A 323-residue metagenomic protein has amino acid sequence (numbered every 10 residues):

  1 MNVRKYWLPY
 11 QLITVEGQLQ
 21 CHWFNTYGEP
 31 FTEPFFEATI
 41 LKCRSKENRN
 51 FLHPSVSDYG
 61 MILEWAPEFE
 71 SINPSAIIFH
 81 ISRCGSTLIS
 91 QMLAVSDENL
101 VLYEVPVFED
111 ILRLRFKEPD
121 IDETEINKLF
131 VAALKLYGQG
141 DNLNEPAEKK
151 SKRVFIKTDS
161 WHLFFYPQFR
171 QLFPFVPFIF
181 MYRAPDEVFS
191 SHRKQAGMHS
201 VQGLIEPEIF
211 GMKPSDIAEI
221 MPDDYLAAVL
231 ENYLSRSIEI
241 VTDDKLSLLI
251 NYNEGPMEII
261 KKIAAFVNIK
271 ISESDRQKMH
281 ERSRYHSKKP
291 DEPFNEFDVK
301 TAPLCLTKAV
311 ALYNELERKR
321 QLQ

Functional and structural regions predicted by a protein language model:
M1-P67, A218-L226, L230-Q323: PAPS-dependent sulfotransferases, especially Golgi type II membrane carbohydrate sulfotransferases
T32, I81, Q91, V95-I156 (+1 more regions): PAPS-dependent sulfation machinery
E64-I77, R113: Glycine-rich adenosyl-nucleotide cofactor-binding module
S71-G85, Q91-L93: Walker A (P-loop) phosphate-binding motif
I78-S82, Y103-V105, I156-H162, M181-R183 (+1 more regions): Short His-Asn-centered micro-motif
D97-E98, P174-F175, K245: Proline-centered flexible-loop/turn and helix-kink motifs
V101, F178, S247-L249: Conserved beta-strand scaffold positions in the cores of enzyme catalytic domains, especially in NTP/NDP-utilizing
V107-I121, K150, S160-I238, E258-E273: PAPS-dependent sulfotransferase catalytic domain
